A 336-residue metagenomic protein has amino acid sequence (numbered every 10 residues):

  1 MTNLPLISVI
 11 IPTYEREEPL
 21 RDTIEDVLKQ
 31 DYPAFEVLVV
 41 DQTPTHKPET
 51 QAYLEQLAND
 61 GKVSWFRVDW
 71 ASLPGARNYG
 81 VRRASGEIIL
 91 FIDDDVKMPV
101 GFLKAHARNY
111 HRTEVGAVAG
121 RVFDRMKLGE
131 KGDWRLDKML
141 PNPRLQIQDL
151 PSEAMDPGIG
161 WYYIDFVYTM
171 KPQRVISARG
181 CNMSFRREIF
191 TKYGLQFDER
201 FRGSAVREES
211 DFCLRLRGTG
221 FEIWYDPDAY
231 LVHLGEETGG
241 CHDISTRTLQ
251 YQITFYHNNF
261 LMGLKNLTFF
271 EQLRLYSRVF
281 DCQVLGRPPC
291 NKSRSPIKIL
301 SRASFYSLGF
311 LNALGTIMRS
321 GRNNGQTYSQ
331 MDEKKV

Functional and structural regions predicted by a protein language model:
M1-K29: N-proximal low-complexity "stem/linker" segments adjacent to membrane-targeting elements
I24-R67, R108: Acidic donor-binding segment of Leloir-type glycosyltransferases
V68-A84, A105: Glycine-rich, basic loop-to-helix element that forms the pyrophosphate-binding segment of sugar-nucleotide handling
P74, L150-M155, G160-F185: A recurrent flexible, glycine/aromatic-enriched loop bordering the glycosyltransferase active site that acts as
I89: Short aromatic/hydrophobic "clamp" motif used to bind/position activated sugar donors
G101-P151: Conserved donor NDP-sugar-binding/catalytic core segment of glycosyltransferases
S177-L195, R200-Y230: A short, conserved alpha-helix in the catalytic core of glycosyltransferases
Q250-T254, T268-V336: Non-catalytic, C-terminal membrane-associated alpha-helical segments of glycosyltransferases
